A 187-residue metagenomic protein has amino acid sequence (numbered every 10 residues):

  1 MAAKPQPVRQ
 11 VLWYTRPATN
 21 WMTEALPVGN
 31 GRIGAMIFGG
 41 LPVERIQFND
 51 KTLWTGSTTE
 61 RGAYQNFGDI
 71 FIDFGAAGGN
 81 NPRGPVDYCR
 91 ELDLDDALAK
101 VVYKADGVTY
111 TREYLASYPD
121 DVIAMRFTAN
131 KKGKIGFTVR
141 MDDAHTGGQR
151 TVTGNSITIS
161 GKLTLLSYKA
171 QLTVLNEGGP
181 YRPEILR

Functional and structural regions predicted by a protein language model:
M1-R187: Aromatic-residue-lined binding/catalytic grooves and analogous aromatic/hydrophobic interfacial grooves in multimeric
